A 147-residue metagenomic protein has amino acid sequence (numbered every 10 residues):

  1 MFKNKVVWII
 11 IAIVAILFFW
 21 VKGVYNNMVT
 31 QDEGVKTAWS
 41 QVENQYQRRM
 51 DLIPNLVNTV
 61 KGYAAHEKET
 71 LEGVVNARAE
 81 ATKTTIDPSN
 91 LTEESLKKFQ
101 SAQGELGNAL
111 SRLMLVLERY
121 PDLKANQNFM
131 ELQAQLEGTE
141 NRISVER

Functional and structural regions predicted by a protein language model:
M1-R147: A helix-centric hydrophobic-segment signal that preferentially recognizes long, alpha-helical stretches used
